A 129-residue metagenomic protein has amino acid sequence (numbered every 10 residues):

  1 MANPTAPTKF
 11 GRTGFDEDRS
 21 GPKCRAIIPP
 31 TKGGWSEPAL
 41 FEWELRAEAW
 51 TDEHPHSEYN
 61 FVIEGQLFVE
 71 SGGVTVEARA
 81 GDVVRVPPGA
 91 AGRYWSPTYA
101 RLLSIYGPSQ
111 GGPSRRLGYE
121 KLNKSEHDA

Functional and structural regions predicted by a protein language model:
M1-E42, A49, K121-A129: A short, N-terminal "cap"/entry segment at the start of jelly-roll beta-barrel domains of the cupin/DSBH fold
G33-E37, L45-E48, E64-Q66, P108-G112: Short, charged/polar surface micro-motifs in flexible loops or helix N-caps
E44, E53-V69: Short, conserved beta-strand element in jelly-roll/cupin
A49-H54, S71, W95-S96: Short histidine-centered beta-strand/loop micro-motifs that create catalytic or ligand/metal-coordination sites
G73-G89: Short acidic-glycine-tyrosine-enriched beta hairpin
P88-P113: Ligand-binding loop in jelly-roll beta-barrel domains
S109-H127: Short peripheral tails and domain-boundary helices/loops at the edges of structured domains
